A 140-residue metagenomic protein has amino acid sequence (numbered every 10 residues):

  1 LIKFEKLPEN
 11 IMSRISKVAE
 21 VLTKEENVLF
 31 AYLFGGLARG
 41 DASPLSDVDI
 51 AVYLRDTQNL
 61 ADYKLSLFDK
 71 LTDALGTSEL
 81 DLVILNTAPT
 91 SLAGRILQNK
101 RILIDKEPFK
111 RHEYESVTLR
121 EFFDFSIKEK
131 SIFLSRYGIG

Functional and structural regions predicted by a protein language model:
L1-F30, A38-P44, R55-G140: Catalytic core of pol beta-like nucleotidyltransferases
D47: ATP/adenylate-binding site constellation spanning eukaryotic-like Ser/Thr protein kinases, ABC-transporter
